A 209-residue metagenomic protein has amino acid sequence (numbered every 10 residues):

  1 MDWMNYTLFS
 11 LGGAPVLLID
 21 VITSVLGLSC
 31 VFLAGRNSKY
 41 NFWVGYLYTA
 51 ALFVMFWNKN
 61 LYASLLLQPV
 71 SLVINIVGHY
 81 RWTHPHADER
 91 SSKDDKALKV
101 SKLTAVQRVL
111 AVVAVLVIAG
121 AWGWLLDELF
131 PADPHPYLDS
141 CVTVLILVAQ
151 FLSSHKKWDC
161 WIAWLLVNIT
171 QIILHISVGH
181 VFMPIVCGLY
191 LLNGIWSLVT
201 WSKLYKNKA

Functional and structural regions predicted by a protein language model:
M1-N37, P85-E89, K93, A97-I162 (+1 more regions): Polytopic alpha-helical membrane-helix bundles and their juxtamembrane interface segments in multi-pass membrane
F32-Y40, M55-L61: Short, hydrophobic transmembrane alpha-helix segments
K39, W43-G45, F53, C187: Generic intrinsically disordered, low-complexity segments enriched for polar/acidic and small residues
W43-Y48, I162-L165: Pore- and pathway-forming membrane helices of multi-pass small-molecule/ion transporters and channels
G45-K96: Hydrophobic/aromatic-rich structural module bridging two neighboring secondary-structure elements via a short loop
